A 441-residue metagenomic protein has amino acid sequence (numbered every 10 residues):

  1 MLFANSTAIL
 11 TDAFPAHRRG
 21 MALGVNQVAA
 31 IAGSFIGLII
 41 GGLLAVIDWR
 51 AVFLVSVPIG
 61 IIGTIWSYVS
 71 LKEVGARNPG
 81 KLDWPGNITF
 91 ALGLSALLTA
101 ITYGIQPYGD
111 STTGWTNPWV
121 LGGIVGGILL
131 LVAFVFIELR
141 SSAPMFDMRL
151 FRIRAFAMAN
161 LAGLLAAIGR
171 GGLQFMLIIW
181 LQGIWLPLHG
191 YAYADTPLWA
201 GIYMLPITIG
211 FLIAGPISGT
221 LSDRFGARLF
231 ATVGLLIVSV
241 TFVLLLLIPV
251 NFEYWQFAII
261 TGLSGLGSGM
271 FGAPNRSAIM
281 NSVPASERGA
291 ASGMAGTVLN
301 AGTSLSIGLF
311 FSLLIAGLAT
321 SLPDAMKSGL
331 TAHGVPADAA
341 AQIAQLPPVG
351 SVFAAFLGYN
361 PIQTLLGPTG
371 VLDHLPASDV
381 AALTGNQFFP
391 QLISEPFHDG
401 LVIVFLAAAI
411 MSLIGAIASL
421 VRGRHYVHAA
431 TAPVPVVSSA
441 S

Functional and structural regions predicted by a protein language model:
M1-V69, S218, V243-L246, F257: Transmembrane-helix bundle of Major Facilitator Superfamily
A8, G41-G42, L98, G215 (+4 more regions): Small-residue-mediated transmembrane helix hinge/kink sites in multi-pass secondary transporters
L23, Q27-V28, A32, I36 (+6 more regions): Small-residue-rich alpha-helical segments with characteristic i,i+4
I31, V57-T64, L131, T232 (+2 more regions): Small-residue-rich packing faces within the transmembrane alpha-helices of Major Facilitator Superfamily
I40-D48, I101, I105, L181-Q182 (+3 more regions): Interfacial helix-cap and linker-helix signal at transmembrane-aqueous boundaries of multi-pass secondary transporters
I47-L161, G169, P396, S441: Hydrophobic transmembrane-helix bundles of small-molecule transporters
P85, T116-G122, L129-L130, S141-R276 (+3 more regions): Transmembrane core module of solute transporters
F136, A155, D223-G226, A231 (+2 more regions): Transmembrane-helix exit segments and adjacent C-terminal regions of multi-pass membrane proteins
